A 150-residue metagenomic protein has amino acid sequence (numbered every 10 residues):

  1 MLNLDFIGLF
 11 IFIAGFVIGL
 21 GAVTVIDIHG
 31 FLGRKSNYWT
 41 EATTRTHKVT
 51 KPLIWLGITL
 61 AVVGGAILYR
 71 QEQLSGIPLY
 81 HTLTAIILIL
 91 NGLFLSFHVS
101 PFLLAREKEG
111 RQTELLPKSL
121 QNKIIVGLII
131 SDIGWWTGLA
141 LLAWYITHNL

Functional and structural regions predicted by a protein language model:
M1-L150: Polytopic transmembrane helical bundles with strong interfacial aromatic enrichment
